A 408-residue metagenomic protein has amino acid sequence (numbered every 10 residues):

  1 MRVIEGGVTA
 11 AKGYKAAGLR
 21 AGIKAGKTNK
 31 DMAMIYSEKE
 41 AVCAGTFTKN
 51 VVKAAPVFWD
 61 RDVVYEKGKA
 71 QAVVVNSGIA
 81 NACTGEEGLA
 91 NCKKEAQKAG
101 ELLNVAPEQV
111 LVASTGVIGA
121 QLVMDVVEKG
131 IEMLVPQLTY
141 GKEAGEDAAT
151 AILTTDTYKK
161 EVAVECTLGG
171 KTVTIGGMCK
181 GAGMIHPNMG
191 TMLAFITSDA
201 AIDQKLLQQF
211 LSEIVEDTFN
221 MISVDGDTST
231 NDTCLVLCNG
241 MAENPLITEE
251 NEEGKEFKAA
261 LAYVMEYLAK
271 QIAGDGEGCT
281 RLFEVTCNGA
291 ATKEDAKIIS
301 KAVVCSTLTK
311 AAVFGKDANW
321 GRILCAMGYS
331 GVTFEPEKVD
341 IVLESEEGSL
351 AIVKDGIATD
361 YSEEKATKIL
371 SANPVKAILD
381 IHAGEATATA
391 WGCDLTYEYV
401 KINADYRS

Functional and structural regions predicted by a protein language model:
M1-A90, G100-S408: A structural signal for small-residue-enriched, beta-sheet-centric alpha/beta enzyme cores and oligomeric scaffold folds
A96: Generic structural marker for isolated residues within well-ordered, non-membrane alpha-helices of soluble domains
